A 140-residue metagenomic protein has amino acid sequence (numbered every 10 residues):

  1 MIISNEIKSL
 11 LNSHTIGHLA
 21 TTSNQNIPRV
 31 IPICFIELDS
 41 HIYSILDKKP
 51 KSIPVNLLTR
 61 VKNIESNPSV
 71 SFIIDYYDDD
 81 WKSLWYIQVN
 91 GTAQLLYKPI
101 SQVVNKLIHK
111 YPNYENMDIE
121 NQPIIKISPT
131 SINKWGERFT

Functional and structural regions predicted by a protein language model:
I2, Y77-T140: Charged, gly/pro-rich active-site loop segments
I7, N56-N63, I100-V103, L107: Amphipathic alpha-helical interface surfaces
L11-S23, S69-I74: A short, Trp-centered hydrophobic/proline-enriched beta-strand micro-motif
I16-I36: Active-site and channel-lining beta-strand-loop segments that bind or position nucleotide-derived/phosphorylated
P32-F35, V61-K62, G91: Hydrophobic/aromatic beta-strand elements that line small-molecule binding cavities or substrate pockets in beta-rich
L38-Y77: A short mixed-secondary-structure module that forms the rim of ligand-binding clefts
